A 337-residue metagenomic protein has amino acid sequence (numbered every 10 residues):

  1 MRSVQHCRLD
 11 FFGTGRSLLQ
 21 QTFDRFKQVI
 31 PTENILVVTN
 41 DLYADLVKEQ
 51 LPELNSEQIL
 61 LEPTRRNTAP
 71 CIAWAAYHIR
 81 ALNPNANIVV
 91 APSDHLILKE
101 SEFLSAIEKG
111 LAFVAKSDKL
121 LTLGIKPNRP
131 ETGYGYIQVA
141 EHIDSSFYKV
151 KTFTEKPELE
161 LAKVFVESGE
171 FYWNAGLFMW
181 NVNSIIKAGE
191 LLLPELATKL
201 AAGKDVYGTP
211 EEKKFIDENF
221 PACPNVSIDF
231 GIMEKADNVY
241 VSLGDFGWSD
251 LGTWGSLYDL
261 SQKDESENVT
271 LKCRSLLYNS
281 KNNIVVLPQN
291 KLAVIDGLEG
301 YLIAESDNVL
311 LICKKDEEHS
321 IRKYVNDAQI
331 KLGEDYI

Functional and structural regions predicted by a protein language model:
M1, V47-K48, I185, G189: Hydrophobic packing residues within well-ordered alpha-helices of enzyme cores
M1-G13: Glycine-rich N-terminal loop/short-helix segment of MobA-like nucleotidyltransferase
F11-P92, L98-L104, E108, D316: Conserved N-terminal catalytic core of the sugar/cofactor nucleotidyltransferase
L19, A75, D94, I137 (+3 more regions): Residue-level signal for inorganic ion chemistry
L36, I88, E170, L177-F178 (+3 more regions): A residue-level structural signature of the nucleotidyltransferase/glycosyltransferase Rossmann-like core
V37, L60-L61, V90, L121-I125 (+2 more regions): General beta-strand structural signal in soluble alpha/beta enzymes
E100-D217, Y240, N290, K314-K315: Conserved core of the sugar-phosphate nucleotidyltransferase
V182-I337: Left-handed beta-helix
